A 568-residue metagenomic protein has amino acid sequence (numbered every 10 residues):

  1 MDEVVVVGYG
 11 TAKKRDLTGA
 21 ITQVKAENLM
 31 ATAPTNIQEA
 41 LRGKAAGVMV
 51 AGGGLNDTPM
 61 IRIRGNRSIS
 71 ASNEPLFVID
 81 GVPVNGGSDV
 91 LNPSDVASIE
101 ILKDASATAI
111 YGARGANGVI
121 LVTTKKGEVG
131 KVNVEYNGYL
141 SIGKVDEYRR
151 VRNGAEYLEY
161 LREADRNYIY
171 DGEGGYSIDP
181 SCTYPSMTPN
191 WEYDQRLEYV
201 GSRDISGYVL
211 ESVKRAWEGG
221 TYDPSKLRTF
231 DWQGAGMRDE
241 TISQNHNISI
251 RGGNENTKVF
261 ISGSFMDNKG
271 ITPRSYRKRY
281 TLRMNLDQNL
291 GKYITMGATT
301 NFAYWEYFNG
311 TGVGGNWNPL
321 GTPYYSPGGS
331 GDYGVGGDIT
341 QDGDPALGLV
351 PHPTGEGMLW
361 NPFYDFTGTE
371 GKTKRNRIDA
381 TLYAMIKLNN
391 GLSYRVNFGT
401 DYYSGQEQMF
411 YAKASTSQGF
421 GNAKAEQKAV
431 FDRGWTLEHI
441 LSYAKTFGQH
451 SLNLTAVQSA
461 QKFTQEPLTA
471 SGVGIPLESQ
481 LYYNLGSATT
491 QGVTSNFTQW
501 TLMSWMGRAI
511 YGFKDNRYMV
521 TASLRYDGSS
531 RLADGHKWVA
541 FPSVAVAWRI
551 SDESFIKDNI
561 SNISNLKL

Functional and structural regions predicted by a protein language model:
M1-R283, Q288, T295-G297, D379 (+1 more regions): Short, small/polar-rich motifs associated with maturation and membrane association, primarily at protein termini
A116, I242-H246, Y276-Y280, K374-I378 (+3 more regions): Residues that define the transmembrane beta-barrel architecture of outer-membrane proteins
T124, Y136, I248-G252, L282-Q288 (+5 more regions): Residues on the lipid-exposed face of transmembrane beta-strands in outer-membrane beta-barrel proteins
V129, S243, N254-E255, G291 (+5 more regions): Outer-membrane beta-barrel channels and translocator barrels
V134-I142, G263-F265, A298-F302, V396-Y402 (+4 more regions): Transmembrane beta-barrel strands of outer-membrane/channel proteins
V145-E147, W217, D223-S264, N268-S275 (+5 more regions): Flexible loop and strand-edge segments within Gram-negative outer membrane beta-barrel domains
R149-K214, A303-H352, A460-S471, E478 (+1 more regions): A surface-exposed, glycine/aromatic-enriched loop/edge motif typical of exported proteins
Y403-G405, F410, A414-T416, Y482-P542: Signature of Gram-negative outer-membrane beta-barrel scaffolds
